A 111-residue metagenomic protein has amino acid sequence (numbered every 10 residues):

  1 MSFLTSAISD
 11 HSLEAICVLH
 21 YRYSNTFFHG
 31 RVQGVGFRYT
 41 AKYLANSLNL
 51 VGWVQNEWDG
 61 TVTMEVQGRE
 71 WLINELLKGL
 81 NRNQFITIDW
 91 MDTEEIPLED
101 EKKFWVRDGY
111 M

Functional and structural regions predicted by a protein language model:
S2-M111: Intrinsically disordered, low-complexity, mixed-charge
